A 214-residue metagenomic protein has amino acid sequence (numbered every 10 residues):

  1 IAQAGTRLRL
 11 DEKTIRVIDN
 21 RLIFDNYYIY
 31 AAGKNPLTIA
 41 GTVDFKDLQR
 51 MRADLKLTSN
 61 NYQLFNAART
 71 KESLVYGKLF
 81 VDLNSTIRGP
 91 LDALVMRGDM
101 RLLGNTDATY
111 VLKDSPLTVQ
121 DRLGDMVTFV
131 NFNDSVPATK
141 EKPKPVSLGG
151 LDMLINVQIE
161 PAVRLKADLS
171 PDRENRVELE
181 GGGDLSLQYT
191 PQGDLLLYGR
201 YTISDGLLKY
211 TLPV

Functional and structural regions predicted by a protein language model:
I1-I23, A40-V214: Membrane-proximal interfacial segments on either side of biological membranes
D25-A32, S170: Short beta-strand segments that buttress and anchor functional surface loops
P36: Beta-strand residues that line the small-molecule/cofactor-binding core of sensory signal-transduction domains
